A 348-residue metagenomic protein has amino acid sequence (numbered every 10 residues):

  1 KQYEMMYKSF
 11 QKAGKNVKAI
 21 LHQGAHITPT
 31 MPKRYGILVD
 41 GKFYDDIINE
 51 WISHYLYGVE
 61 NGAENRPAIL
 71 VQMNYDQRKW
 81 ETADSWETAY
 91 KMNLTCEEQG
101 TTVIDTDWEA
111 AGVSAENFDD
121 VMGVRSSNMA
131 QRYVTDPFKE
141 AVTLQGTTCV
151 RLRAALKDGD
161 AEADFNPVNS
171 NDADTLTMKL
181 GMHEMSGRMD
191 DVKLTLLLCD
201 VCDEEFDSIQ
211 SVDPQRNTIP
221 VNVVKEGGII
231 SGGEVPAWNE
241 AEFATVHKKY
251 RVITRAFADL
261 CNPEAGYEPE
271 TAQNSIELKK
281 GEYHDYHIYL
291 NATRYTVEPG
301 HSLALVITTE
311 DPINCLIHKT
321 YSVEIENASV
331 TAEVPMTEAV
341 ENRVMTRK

Functional and structural regions predicted by a protein language model:
K1-M5, V39-W51, I288, E298 (+1 more regions): Generic recognition of stable, solvent-exposed alpha-helical segments in well-folded globular domains
Q2-V17: Active-site-adjacent alpha-helix of alpha/beta-hydrolase-fold enzymes
F10, I52-L56, L156: Hydrophobic, Leu/Ile/Phe/Ala-enriched alpha-helical segments that form helix-helix packing faces
N16-N93: C-terminal catalytic histidine-bearing segment of alpha/beta-hydrolase fold enzymes
N61-K348: Glycine/threonine-rich phosphate-binding loop and adjacent beta-strand/alpha-helix elements that clamp
